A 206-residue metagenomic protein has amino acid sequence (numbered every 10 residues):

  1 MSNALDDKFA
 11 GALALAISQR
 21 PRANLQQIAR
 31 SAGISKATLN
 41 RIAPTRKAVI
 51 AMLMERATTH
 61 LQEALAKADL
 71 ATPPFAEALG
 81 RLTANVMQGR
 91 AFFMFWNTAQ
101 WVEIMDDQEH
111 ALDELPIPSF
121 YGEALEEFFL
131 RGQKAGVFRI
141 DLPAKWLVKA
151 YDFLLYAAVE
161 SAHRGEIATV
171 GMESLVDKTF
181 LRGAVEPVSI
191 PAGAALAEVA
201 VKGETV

Functional and structural regions predicted by a protein language model:
A4-R30: Short, amphipathic alpha-helix enriched in basic
A16-R22, N40-M52: HTH DNA-binding helix-turn interface
A37: Key DNA-contact positions within bacterial/archaeal DNA-binding proteins
M52, L65-F92: Hydrophobic alpha-helical connector segments
M54-E63: Short, basic, alpha-helical segments at the C-terminal edge of helix-turn-helix-like DNA-binding modules
T59, Q108-V137, K145-F153, V159: Amphipathic alpha-helical packing segments from all-alpha helical-bundle domains
A78-R81, M87-E109, G193: Amphipathic alpha-helical segments used for helix-helix packing
E123, E127-K134, F153, A157-E160 (+1 more regions): C-terminal peripheral helix-coil segments that are non-catalytic and often amphipathic
